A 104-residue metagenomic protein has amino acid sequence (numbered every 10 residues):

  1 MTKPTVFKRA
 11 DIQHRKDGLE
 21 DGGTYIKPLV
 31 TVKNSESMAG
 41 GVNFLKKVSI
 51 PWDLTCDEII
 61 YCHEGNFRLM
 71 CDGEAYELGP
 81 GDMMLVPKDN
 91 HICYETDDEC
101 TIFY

Functional and structural regions predicted by a protein language model:
M1-V42: A short, N-terminal "cap"/entry segment at the start of jelly-roll beta-barrel domains of the cupin/DSBH fold
E36-L54, K88: Conserved short histidine dyad/triad with adjacent acidic residue
F44-L45, L54-C71: Short, conserved beta-strand element in jelly-roll/cupin
W52, L69, I102-Y104: Short hydrophobic/aromatic-rich beta-strand segments that constitute the beta-sheet cores of beta-sandwich/beta-barrel
L54, Y61, L78-P80, T96: Conserved strand-loop elements at the edges of beta-sheets that form or border functional pockets
G73-D89: Short acidic-glycine-tyrosine-enriched beta hairpin
K88-Y104: Ligand-binding loop in jelly-roll beta-barrel domains
